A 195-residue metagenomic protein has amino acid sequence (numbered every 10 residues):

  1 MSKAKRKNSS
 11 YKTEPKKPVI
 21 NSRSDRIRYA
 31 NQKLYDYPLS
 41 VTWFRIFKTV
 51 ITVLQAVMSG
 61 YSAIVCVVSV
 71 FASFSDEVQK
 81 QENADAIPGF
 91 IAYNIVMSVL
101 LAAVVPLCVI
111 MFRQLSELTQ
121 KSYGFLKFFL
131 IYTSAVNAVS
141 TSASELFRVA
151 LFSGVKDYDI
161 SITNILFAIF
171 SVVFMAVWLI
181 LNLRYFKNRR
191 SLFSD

Functional and structural regions predicted by a protein language model:
K12, K17-V68: Cytosolic juxtamembrane helix and N-cap/initiation of the first transmembrane helix
K12-R23, N83-A102: Alpha-helical transmembrane segments and their immediate interhelical/interface regions in integral membrane proteins
K48-V70, A102-V104, S134-E145, F174: Canonical alpha-helical transmembrane segments of integral membrane proteins
I64-V78, L118: Membrane-helix exit/juxtamembrane interface segments
A72-A92, S142-L166: Interfacial non-cytosolic loop connecting adjacent transmembrane helices
F90-M111, F170-M175: Generic alpha-helical transmembrane segments
L107-T141: Loop-to-transmembrane helix junctions at the membrane interface
V109-S122, A176-D195: Cytosolic juxtamembrane helix at the C-terminal end of the final transmembrane segment
